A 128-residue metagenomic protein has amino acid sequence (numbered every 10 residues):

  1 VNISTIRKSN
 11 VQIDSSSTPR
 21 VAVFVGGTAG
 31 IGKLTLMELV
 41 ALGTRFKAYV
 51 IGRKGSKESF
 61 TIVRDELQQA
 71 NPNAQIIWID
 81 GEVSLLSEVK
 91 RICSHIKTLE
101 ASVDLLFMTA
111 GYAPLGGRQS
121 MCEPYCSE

Functional and structural regions predicted by a protein language model:
I3-E128: Rossmann-fold NAD(P)H-dependent dehydrogenase/reductase core
